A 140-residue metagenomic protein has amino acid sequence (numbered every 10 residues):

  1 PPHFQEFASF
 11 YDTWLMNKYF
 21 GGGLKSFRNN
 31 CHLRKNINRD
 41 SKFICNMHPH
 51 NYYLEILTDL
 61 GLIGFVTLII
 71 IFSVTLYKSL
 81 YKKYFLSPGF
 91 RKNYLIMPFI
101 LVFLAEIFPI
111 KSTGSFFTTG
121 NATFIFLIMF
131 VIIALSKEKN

Functional and structural regions predicted by a protein language model:
P1-H32, C45-E55: Membrane-interface loop/short-helix elements at transmembrane-helix boundaries of multipass membrane proteins
S9, Y52, I56-D59, T75 (+3 more regions): Generic recognition of well-ordered alpha-helical segments
F20-G23, R28, D40-S41, V66 (+1 more regions): Short, hydrophobic secondary-structure boundary micro-motifs
F27-N38, K137-K139: Catalytic lumenal/periplasmic loop and adjoining terminal transmembrane helix of membrane glycan-assembly enzymes
K35-C45, I63-F65: Transmembrane helix and adjacent juxtamembrane "hinge" segments in multi-pass inner-membrane proteins
D59-I107: Hydrophobic transmembrane alpha-helices and their immediate junctions
I71, P98-N140: Transmembrane alpha-helices of multi-pass inner-membrane enzymes
